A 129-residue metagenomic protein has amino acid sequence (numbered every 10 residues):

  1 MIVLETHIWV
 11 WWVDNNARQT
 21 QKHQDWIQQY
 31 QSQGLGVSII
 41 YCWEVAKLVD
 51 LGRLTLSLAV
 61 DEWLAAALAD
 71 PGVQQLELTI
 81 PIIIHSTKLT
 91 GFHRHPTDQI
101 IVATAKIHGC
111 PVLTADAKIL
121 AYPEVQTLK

Functional and structural regions predicted by a protein language model:
M1, V102-K129: Acidic, PIN/NYN-like endoribonuclease modules and their adjacent C-terminal/linker elements
M1-V37, L51-A66, H108, A117: Short, well-structured N-terminal submotif of metal-dependent ribonuclease cores
I8, Y41-C42, I82, I101 (+1 more regions): Alpha-helix capping/helix-boundary segments
V13, H23, V49, T87-T90 (+1 more regions): Short, flexible helix/strand-to-coil boundary loops that buttress conserved ligand/catalytic motifs in alpha/beta
G36, L76, L128: General small-molecule cofactor/ligand-binding pocket signal
V45: Phosphate/NTP-binding elements of NTP-utilizing enzymes
S57, D70-A115: Active-site neighborhoods of divalent-metal-dependent phosphate/nucleic-acid chemistry enzymes
L64-A65, I84, A121-Y122: Short secondary-structure capping/turn micro-motifs that flank functional sites
